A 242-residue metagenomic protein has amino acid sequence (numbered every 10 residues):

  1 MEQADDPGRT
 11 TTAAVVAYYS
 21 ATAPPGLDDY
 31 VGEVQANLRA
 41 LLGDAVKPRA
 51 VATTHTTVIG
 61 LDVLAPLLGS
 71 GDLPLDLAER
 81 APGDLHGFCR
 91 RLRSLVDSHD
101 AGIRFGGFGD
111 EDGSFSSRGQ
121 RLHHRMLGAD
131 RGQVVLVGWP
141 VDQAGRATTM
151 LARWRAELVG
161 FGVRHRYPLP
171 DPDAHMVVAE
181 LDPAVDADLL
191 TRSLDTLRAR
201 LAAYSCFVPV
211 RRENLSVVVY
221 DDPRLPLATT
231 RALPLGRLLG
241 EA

Functional and structural regions predicted by a protein language model:
M1-A242: Histidine-dependent nucleotide/RNA phosphoesterase domain, centered on the 2H-phosphoesterase fold with its duplicated
